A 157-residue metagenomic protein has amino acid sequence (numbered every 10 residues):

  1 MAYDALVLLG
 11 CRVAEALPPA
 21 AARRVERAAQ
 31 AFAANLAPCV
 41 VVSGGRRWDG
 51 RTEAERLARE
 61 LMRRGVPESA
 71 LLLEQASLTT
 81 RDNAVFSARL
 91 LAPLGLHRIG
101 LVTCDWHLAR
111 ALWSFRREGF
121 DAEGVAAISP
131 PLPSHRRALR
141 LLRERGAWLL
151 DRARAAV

Functional and structural regions predicted by a protein language model:
M1-L141: A structural signal for short, hydrophobic/glycine-enriched beta-strand patches
S134-V157: A transmembrane-helix-recognition feature enriched in membrane-embedded lipid enzymes and envelope glyco-/phospholipid
